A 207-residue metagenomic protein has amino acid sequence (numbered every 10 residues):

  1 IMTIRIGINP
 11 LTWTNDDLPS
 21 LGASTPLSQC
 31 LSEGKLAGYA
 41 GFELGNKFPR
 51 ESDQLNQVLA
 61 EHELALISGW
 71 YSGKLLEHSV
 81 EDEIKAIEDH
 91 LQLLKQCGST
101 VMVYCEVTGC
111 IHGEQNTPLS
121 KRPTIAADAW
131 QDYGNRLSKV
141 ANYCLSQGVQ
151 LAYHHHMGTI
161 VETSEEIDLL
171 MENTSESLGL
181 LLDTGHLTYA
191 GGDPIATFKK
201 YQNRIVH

Functional and structural regions predicted by a protein language model:
I1-T100, L145, G179: N-terminal pre-domain/capping segments
D16-P19, I111, Y189-G192: A short, acidic/glycine-rich surface segment
G45-R50, G158-T159, G185-T188, G192-D193: Short beta->alpha connector loops
D53-Q54, E162-E166, G192-A196: Generic recognition of short, well-ordered alpha-helical segments
N56-E63, D168-T174, F198-Q202: Short, surface-exposed basic-aromatic patches at helix termini and helix-loop junctions that form
A65, S177, R204-H207: A general structural signal for well-ordered secondary-structure junctions
V80-L182, Y189: Active-site acidic/histidine proton-transfer and metal-coordination neighborhood in alpha/beta enzyme cores
D193-H207: Aromatic-lined glycan-binding groove of carbohydrate-active enzymes
